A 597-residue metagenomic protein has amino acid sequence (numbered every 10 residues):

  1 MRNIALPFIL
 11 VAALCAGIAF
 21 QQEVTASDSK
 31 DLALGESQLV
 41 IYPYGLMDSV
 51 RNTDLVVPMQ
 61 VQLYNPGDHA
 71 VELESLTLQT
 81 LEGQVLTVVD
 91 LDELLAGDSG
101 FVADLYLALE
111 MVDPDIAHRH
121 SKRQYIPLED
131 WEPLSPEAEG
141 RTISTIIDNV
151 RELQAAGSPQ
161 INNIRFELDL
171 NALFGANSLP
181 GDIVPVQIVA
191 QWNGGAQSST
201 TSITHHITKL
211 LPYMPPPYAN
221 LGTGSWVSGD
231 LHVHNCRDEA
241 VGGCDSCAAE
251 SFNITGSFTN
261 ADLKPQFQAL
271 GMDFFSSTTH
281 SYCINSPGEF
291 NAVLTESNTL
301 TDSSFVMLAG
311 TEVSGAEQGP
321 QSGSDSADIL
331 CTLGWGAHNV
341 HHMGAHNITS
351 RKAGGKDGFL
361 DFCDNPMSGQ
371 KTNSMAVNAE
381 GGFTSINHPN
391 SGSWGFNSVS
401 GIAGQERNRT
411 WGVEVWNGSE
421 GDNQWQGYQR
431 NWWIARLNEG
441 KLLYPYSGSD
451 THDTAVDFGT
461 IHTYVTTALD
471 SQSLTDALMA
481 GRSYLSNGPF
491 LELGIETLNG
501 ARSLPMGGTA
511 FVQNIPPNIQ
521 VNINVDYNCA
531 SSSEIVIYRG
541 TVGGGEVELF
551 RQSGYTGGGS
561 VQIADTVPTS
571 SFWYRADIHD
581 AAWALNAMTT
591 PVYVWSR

Functional and structural regions predicted by a protein language model:
M1-I4: Positively charged n-region of N-terminal signal peptides that target proteins for export
P7-G17: Bacterial N-terminal signal peptides
A16-D31: Bacterial Sec-dependent N-terminal signal peptides
S27-T223, D238, K441-Y444, S449-R597: C-terminal functional module detector
P212-G381, N387, W394-G395, W416-Y428 (+3 more regions): A metal-dependent hydrolase metal-coordination microenvironment
A240, L360-T460, C529-E548, T566-F572 (+1 more regions): Domain-core and long-helix interface of multi-subunit machines
P265-Q266, A403-G404, A510-V512: Surface-exposed acidic, glycine-flexible loop patches that form ligand/cofactor-binding and adhesion interfaces
V293-N298, G401-I402, T466-A468: Short, electropositive alpha-helical surface patch
